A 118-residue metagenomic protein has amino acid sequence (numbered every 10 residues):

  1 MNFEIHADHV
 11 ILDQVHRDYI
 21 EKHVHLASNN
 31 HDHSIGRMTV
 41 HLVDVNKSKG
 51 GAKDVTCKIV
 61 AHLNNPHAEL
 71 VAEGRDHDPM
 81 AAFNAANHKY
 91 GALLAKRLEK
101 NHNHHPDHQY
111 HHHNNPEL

Functional and structural regions predicted by a protein language model:
M1-L118: N-terminal, polar/charged subdomain of small-to-medium soluble alpha/beta proteins
